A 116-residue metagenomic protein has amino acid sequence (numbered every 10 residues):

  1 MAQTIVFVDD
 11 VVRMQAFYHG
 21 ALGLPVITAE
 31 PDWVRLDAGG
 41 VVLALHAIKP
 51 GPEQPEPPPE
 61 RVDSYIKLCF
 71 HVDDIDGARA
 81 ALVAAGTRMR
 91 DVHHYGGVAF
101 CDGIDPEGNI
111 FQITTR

Functional and structural regions predicted by a protein language model:
M1-A2, L24-C69, G77-I104, T115-R116: Vicinal oxygen chelate
M14-H19, L82, G108: Conserved active-site tyrosine of GNAT-family acetyltransferases
